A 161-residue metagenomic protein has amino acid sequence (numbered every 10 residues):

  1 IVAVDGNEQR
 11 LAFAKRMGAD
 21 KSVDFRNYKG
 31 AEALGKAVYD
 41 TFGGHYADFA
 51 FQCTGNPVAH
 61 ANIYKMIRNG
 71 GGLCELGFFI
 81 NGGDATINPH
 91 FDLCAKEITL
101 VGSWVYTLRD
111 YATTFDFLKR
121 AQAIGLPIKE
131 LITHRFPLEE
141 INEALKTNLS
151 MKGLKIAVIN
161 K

Functional and structural regions predicted by a protein language model:
I1-N62: Adenosine-nucleotide cofactor-binding segment
A3-V4, V23, D48-Q52, L76-F78 (+2 more regions): Glycine- and other small-residue-rich loops at beta-strand/loop junctions that grip anionic moieties
D5, D24, G44, C74 (+3 more regions): C-terminal capping/lid region of NAD(P)-dependent oxidoreductase domains
A31, G35-K36, N81-I132, E143: C-terminal substrate-binding/catalytic core of Rossmann-like NAD(P)-dependent dehydrogenases/reductases
T54, R109, F136-E139: Residue-level signal for the nucleotide or nucleotide-sugar donor/cofactor binding architecture
I67-N69: Helix-to-beta-strand junctions that scaffold the AdoMet/dcAdoMet cofactor pocket in Class I SAM-dependent enzymes
G71-L73, T99: Short glycine-centered segments of the SAM/dcSAM-binding site in methyltransferase folds
